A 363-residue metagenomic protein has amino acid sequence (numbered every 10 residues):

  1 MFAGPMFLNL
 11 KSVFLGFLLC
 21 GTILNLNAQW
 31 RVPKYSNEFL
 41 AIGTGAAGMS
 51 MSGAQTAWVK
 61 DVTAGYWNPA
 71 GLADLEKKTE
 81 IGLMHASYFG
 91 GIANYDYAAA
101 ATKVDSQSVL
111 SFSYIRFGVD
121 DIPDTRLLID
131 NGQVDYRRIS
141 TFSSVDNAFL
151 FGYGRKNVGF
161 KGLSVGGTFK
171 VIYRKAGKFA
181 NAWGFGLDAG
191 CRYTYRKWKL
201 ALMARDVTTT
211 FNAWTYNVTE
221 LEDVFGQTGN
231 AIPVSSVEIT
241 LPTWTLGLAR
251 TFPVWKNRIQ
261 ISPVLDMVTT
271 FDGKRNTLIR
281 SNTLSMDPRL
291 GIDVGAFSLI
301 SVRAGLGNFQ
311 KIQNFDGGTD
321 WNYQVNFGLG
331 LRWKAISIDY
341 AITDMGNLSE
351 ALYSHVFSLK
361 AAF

Functional and structural regions predicted by a protein language model:
M1-F14: Bacterial N-terminal signal peptides that target proteins for export
G4, C20-G21, K156: A detector of low-complexity, intrinsically disordered, Ser/Thr/Gly/Pro/Ala-rich segments
V13-T22: Bacterial N-terminal signal peptides
L24-A28: Sec/Tat signal peptide C-region and signal peptidase I cleavage site
Q29-F363: Subset of outer-membrane beta-barrel
